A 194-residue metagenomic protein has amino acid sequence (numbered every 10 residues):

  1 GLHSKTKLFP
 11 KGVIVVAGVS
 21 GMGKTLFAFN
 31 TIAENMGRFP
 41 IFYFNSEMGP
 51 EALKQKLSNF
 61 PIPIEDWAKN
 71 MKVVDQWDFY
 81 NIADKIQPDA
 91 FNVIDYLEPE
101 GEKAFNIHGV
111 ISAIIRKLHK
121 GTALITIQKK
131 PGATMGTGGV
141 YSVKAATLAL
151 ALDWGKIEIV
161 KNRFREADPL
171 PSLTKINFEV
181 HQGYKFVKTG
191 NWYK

Functional and structural regions predicted by a protein language model:
G1-L8: Pre-Walker A adenine-sensing motif
L8, I86-Q87, V143: A short, aliphatic-rich alpha-helical micro-motif
F9-I14: Pre-Walker A (Motif I) flank of P-loop NTPase domains
V16, E47, A146: Conserved RecA-like P-loop NTPase ATPase core
V19, N35-K120, W154-G155, E179-Q182 (+1 more regions): Conserved inter-motif catalytic segment of the P-loop NTP-binding fold
G21, H108-K194: Phosphate-binding/switch region of NTP-binding enzymes
K24: Conserved lysine of the Walker
F27, T31: Hydrophobic positions on the alpha1 helix immediately C-terminal to the Walker A/P-loop
